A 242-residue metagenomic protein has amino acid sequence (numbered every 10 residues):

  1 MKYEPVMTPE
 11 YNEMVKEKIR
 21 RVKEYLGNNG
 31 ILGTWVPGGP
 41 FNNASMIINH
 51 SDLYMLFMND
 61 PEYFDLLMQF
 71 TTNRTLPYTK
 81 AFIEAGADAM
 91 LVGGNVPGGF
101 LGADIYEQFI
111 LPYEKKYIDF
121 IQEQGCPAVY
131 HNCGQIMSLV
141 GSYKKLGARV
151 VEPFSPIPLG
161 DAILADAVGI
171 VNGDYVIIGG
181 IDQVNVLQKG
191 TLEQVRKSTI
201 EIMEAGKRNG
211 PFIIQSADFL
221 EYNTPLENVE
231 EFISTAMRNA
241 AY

Functional and structural regions predicted by a protein language model:
M1-Y242: Active-site loop segments of alpha/beta catalytic cores
